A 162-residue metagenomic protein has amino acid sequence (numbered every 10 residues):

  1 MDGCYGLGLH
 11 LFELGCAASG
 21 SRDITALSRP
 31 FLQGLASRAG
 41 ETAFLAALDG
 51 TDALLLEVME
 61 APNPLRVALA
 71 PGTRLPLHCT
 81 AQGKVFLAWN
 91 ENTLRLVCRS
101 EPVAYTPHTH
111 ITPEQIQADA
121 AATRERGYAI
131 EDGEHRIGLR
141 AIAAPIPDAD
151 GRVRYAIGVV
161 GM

Functional and structural regions predicted by a protein language model:
M1-A26: N-terminal helix-turn-helix
L32-G40, F44: Short regulatory alpha-helical segment in sensory/regulatory domains of signaling proteins that mediates
L45-G50, V58-M59: Short hydrophobic alpha-helical segments used for membrane anchoring or interfacial signaling
L55, E131, A143: Short hydrophobic/aromatic beta-strand element in the GNAT-like acyltransferase core that lines or flanks the acyl-donor
P64-I137: Short, solvent-exposed recognition segments
I137-P145: A short beta-strand signature within small-molecule sensing/ligand-binding domains used in signal transduction
P147-V153: Flexible loop/coil segments at beta-strand boundaries within sensory signal-transduction domains
V159-M162: Short beta-strand-to-loop transition segments that serve as allosteric relay/switch motifs in sensory/regulatory domains
